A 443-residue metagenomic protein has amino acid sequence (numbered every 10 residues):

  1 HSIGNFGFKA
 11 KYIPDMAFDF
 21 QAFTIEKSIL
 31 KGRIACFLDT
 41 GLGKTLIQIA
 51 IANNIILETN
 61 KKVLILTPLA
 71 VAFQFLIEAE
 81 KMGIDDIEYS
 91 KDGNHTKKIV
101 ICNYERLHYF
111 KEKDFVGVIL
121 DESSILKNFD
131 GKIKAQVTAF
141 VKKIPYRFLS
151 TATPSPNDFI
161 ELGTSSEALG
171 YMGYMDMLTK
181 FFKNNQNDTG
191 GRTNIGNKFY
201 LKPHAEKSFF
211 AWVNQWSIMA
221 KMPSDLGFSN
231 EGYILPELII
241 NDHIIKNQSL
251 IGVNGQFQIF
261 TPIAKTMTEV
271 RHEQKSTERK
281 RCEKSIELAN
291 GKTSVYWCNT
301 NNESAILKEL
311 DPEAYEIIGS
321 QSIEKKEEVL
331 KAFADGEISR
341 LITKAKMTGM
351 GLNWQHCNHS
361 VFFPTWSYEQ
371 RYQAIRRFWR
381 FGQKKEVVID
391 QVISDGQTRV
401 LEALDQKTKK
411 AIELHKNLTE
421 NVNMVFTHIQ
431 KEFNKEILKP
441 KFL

Functional and structural regions predicted by a protein language model:
S2-F37: Conserved pre-motif I regulatory segment
K31-I51: Walker A/P-loop
T45-A50, N60-K81, P156-E161, T300-N301: Conserved Walker A/P-loop ATP-binding site and its immediately adjacent core in helicase/helicase-like ATPase domains
N60-K62, K81, G117, I125 (+2 more regions): Conserved P-loop NTPase motor "coupling/switch" region that bridges the ATPase
A70-G93, Y171-M172: Conserved helix-turn-beta segment of the N-terminal RecA-like "Helicase ATP-binding" lobe in SF1/SF2 helicases
L226-Y315, G319: Conserved helicase/translocase motor-coupling segment
V295-W297, A305-I306, P312-T348: Conserved helicase ATPase core of P-loop NTP-dependent helicases/translocases
W366-L443: A conserved SF2-helicase RecA2
